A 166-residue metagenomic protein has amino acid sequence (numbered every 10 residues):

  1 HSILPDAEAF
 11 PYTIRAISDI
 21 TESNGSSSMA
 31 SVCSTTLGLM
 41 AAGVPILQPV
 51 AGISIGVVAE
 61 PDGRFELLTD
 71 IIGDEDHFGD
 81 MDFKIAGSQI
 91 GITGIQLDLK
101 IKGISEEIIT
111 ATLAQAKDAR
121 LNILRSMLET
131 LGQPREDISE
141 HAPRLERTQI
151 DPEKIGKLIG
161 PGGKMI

Functional and structural regions predicted by a protein language model:
H1, T36, L113, K117 (+3 more regions): Generic hydrophobic alpha-helical scaffold/packing signal
H1-A7: Glycine-rich oxoanion-binding loops at beta->alpha junctions
E8, E22-A30, I71-I72, D80-K84 (+4 more regions): Alpha-helix capping and helix-loop boundary segments enriched in small/acidic/polar residues
E8-E22, I138-H141, L145: Glycine- and acidic-rich phosphate- and metal-coordinating loops
S18-I20, C33, V57-A59, I71 (+4 more regions): Active-site proximal loops enriched in glycine and acidic residues that flank catalytic Cys/His/Asp and coordinate
N24-V44, G156-I166: Conserved phosphate/anionic-ligand binding catalytic regions in large, soluble enzymes, centered on
L39-E136: Mobile "lid/hinge" segments at catalytic clefts and subdomain interfaces of large enzymes
L124-G163: Long, charged, helix-rich clamp/arm modules that form nucleic acid-engaging surfaces of large nucleic-acid-processing
